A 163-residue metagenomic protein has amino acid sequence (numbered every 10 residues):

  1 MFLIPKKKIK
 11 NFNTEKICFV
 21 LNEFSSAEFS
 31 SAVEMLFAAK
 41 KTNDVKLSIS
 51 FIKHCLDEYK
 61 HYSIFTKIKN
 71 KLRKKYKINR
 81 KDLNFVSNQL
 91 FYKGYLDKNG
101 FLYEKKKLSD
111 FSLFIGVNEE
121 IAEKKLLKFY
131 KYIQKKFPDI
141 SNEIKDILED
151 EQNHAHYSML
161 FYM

Functional and structural regions predicted by a protein language model:
M1-M163: Non-heme di-metal
